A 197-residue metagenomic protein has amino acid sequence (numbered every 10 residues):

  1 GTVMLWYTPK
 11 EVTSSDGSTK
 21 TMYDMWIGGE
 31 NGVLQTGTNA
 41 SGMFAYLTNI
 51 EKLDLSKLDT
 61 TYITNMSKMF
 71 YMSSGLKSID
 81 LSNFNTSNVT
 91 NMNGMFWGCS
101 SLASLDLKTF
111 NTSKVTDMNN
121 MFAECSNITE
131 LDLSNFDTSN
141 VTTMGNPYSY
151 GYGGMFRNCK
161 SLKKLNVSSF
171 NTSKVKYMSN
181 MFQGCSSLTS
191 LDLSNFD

Functional and structural regions predicted by a protein language model:
G1-D197: Negatively charged
